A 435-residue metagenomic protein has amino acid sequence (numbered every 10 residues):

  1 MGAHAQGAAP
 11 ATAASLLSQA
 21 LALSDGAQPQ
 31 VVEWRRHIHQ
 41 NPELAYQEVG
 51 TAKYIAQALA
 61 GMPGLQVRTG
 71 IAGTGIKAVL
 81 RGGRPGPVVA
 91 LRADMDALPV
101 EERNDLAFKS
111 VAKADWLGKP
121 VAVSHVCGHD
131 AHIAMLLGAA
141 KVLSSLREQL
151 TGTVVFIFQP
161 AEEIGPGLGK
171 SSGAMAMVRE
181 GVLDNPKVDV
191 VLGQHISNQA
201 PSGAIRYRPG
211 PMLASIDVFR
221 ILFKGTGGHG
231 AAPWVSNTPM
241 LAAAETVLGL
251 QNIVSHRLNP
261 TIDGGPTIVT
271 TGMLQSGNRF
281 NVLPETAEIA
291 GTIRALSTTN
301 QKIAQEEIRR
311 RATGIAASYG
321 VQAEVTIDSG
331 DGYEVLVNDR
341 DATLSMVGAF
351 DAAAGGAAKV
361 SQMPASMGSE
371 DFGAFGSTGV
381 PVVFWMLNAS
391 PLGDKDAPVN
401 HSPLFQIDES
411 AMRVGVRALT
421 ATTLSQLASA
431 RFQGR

Functional and structural regions predicted by a protein language model:
A9-H125, A134-G152: Acidic/His- and Gly-rich active-site-bordering loop/insert found across diverse amide/peptide-bond hydrolases
I38, A78, L91, H129 (+8 more regions): Divalent metal-coordination and catalytic microenvironments
Q66-R68, A139-F156, P186, L250-T261 (+1 more regions): Phosphate-handling active-site elements
D130-P209: Acidic/histidine-rich catalytic neighborhood of metal-dependent amide-processing enzymes
N185-N338, S366-M367: Midchain, well-structured core segments that form catalytic/ion-binding scaffolds
L241, E245-S255, Y333-P391: Active-site-adjacent substrate-binding region of metalloamidase/peptidase-like peptide-processing proteins
A242, N252, H256, E307-R310 (+2 more regions): His/Asp/Glu-rich mid-to-C-terminal helical/loop segments that flank catalytic regions of hydrolases
